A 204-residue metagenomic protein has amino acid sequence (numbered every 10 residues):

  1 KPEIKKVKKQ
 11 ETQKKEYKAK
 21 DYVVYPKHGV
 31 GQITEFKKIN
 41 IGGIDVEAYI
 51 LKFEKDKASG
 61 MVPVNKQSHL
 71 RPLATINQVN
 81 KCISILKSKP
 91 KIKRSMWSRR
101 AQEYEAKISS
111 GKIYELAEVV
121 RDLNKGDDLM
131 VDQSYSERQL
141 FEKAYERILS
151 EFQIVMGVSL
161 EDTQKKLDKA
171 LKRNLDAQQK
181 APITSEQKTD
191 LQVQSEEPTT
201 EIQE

Functional and structural regions predicted by a protein language model:
K1-A19: Mixed-charge, Lys/Arg-rich low-complexity intrinsically disordered regions
G31-I33: Conserved hydrophobic positions within beta-strands
I39-I50: Short, solvent-exposed secondary-structure boundary/capping segments
I50-K52, D56-N65: A short macromolecule-binding patch
V64-P72: Structured surface patches comprising rigid loops and adjacent beta-strands/short helices at the edges of well-ordered
R71-E204: Charge/polar-rich, low-complexity and marginally structured segments
